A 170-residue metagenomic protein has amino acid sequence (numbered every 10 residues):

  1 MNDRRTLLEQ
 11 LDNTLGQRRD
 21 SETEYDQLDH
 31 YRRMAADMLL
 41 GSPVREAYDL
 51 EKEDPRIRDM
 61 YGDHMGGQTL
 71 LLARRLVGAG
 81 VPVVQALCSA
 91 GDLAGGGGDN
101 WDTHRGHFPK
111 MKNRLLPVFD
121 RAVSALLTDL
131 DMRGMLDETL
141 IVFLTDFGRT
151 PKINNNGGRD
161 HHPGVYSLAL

Functional and structural regions predicted by a protein language model:
M1-L170: Ligand-binding pockets and gating/stacking loops
